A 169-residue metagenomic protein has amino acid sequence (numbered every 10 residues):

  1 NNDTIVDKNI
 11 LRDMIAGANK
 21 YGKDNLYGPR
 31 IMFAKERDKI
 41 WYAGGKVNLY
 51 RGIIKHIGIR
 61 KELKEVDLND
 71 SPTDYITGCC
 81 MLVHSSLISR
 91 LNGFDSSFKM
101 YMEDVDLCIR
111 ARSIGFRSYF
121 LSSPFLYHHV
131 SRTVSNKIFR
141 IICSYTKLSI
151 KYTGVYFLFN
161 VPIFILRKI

Functional and structural regions predicted by a protein language model:
N1-T4, K8, S96, E103: Short acidic donor-binding/metal-coordinating loop in glycosyltransferase active sites
T4-L49: Conserved donor NDP-sugar-binding/catalytic core segment of glycosyltransferases
N19-G22, N92-G93, S113, I150: Residue-level signal for alpha-helix termini/capping positions
Y27, G52-I54, I88: Structural scaffold positions in well-ordered secondary structure
Y27, I109-I169: Active-site-adjacent helix/loop segment of glycosyltransferases that harbors family-specific signature motifs
V47-D74: Short, flexible, basic/aromatic active-site loop/helix in glycosyltransferases
L68, D74-F125: A short, conserved alpha-helix in the catalytic core of glycosyltransferases
